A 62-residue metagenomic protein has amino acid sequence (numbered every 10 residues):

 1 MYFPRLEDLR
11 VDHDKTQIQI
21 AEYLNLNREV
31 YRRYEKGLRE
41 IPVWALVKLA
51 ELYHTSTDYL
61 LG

Functional and structural regions predicted by a protein language model:
M1-P4, R39: A detector for short, charged/polar N-terminal pre-domain segments
P4-Y23: Short basic helix-loop element that most often maps to the first helix and adjoining turn of HTH DNA-binding modules
R5, T16, P42-A45, S56: Residues that mark the N-terminal boundary/hinge immediately upstream of a DNA-recognition element
L6, I20, Y31-Y34, L60: Conserved hydrophobic/aromatic packing and binding residues within compact polymer-binding modules
D8-D12, E51, L61-G62: Short, charged recognition helix plus adjacent turn of helix-turn-helix-like nucleic-acid-binding domains
N25, W44-Y59: DNA major-groove recognition helix of helix-turn-helix/homeodomain DNA-binding modules
N25-E40: Recognition helix of helix-turn-helix/homeodomain-like DNA-binding domains that insert into the DNA major groove
